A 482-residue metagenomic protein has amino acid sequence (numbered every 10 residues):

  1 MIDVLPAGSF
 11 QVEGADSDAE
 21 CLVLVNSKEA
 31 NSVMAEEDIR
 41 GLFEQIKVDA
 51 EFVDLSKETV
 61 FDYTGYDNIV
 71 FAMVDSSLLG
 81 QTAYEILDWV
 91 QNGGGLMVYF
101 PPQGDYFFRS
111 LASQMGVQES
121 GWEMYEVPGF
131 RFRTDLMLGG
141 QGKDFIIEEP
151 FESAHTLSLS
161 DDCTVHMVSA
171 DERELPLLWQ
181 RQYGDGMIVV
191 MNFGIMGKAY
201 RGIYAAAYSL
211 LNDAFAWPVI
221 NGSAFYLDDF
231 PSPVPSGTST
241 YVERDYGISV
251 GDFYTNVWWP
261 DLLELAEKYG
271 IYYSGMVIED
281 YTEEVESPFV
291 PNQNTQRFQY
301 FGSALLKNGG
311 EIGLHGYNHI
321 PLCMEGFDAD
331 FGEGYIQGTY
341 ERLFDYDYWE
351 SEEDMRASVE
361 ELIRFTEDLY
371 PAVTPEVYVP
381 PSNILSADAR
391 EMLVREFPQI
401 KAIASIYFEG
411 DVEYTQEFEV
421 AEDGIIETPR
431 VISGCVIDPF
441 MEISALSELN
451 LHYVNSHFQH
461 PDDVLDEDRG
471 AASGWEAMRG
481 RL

Functional and structural regions predicted by a protein language model:
A19-C21, A154-G222: A glycine-centered loop/beta-turn motif at secondary-structure junctions
E20-N26, V90-N92, F100-A112, E267-S386 (+1 more regions): Metal-dependent polysaccharide deacetylase catalytic core of the NodB/CE4 family, i.e., the active-site-bearing domain
K28-D105, N256: Helical hinge/lid and interdomain linker segments adjacent to catalytic or ligand-binding clefts that mediate domain
D54-E58, Q81-Y84, R173-P176, Q293-G302 (+2 more regions): Alpha-helical scaffolding within the catalytic cores of extracellular/periplasmic polymer-degrading hydrolases
S77-K143: A glycine-rich, often tryptophan-bearing local segment used as a flexible ligand/cofactor-contacting loop or short
N192-I195, F215, N221-V234, A266 (+4 more regions): Catalytic grooves of carbohydrate-active enzymes
M196-K198, A214-E311: Active-site beta->alpha N-cap acidic-glycine motif
V394-I437: His/Asp/Glu-enriched short active-site or ligand-binding loop at hydrolase and phosphoryl-transfer sites
